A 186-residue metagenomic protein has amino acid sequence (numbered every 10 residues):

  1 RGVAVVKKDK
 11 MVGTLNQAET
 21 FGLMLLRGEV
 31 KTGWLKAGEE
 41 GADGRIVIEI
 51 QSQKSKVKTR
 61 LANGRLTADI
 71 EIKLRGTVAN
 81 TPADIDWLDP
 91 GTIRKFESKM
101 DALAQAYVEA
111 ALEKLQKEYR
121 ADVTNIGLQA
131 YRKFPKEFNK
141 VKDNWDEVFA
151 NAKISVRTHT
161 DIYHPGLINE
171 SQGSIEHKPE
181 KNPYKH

Functional and structural regions predicted by a protein language model:
R1-H186: Membrane-proximal alpha-helical signals and transmembrane carboxylates
